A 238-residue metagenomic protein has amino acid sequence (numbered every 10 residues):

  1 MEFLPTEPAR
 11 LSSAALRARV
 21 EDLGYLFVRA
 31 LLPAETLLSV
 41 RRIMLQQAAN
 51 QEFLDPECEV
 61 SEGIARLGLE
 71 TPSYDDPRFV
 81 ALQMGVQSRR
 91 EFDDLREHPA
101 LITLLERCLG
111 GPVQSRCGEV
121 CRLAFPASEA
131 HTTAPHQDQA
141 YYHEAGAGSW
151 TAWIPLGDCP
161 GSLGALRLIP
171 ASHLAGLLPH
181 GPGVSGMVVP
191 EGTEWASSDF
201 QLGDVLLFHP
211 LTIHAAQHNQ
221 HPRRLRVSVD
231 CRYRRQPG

Functional and structural regions predicted by a protein language model:
M1-D22, R29-P135: Non-heme Fe(II)-dependent double-stranded beta-helix
E2-T6, R42, N50, L54-E59 (+4 more regions): Non-heme Fe(II)/2-oxoglutarate
A9, C159-A215: Double-stranded beta-helix
Y25, A147-T151, L163, W195 (+1 more regions): Extracellular structured ligand-interaction cores
A30-L32, G146, L156-P160, A171-H173 (+2 more regions): Short loop segments at secondary-structure junctions
L123-A140, D158-C159, P210-L211, A215: Conserved short histidine dyad/triad with adjacent acidic residue
H136, H143-G161, L207, C231-R235: Short, conserved beta-strand element in jelly-roll/cupin
H136-S149, T193, F200, R224: A short beta-loop-beta micro-motif enriched in histidine and acidic residues
